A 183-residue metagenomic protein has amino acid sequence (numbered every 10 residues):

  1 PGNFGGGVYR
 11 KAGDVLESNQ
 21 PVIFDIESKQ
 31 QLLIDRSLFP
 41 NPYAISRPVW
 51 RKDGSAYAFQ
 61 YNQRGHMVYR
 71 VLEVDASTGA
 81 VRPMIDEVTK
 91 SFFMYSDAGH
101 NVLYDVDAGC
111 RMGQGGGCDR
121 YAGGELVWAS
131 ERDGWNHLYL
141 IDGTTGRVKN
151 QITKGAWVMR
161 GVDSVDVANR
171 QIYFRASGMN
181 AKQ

Functional and structural regions predicted by a protein language model:
P1-Q183: Beta-propeller folds
